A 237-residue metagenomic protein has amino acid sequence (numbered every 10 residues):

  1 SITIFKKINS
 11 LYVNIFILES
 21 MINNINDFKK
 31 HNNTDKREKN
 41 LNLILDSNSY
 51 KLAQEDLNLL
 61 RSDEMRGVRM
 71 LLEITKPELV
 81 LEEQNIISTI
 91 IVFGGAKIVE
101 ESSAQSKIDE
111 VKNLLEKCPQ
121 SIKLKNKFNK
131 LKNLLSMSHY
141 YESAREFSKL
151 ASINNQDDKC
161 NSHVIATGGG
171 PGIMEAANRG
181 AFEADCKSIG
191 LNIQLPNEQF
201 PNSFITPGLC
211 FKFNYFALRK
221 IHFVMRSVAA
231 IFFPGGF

Functional and structural regions predicted by a protein language model:
K7-I8: Polybasic, lysine-rich low-complexity intrinsically disordered segments
F16-E19: Family-specific functional microsites
F28-N33, R37-N40, I44-L191: Glycine-rich beta-alpha loop segments
A166-T167, P171-F233: Phosphate/pyrophosphate-binding betaalpha-module
G236-F237: Short Gly/Pro-enriched loop/turn and capping motifs at secondary-structure junctions
